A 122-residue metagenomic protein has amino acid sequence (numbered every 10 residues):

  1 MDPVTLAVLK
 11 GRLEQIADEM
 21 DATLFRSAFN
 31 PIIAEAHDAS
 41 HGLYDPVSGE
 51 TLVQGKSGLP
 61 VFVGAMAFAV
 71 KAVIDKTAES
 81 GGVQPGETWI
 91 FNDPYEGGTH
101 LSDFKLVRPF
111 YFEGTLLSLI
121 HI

Functional and structural regions predicted by a protein language model:
M1-M66, V70: Long, charge-dense accessory insertions within large macromolecular proteins
A17, P60-P94: A charged amphipathic helix-loop-strand protein-protein interaction module that recurs in cytosolic assemblies
F29, P94-G97: Short beta-turn/strand-loop junction motif enriched in small, turn-promoting residues
G42, T88-N92, P109: Residue-level detector of beta-strand face positions
G97-D103: Short, Lys/Arg- and Gly-enriched loop/turn segments at beta-strand edges
D103-F112: A short, hydrophobic, proline-anchored segment that marks a local hinge/packing element in signaling and regulatory
L116: Glycine-rich acetyl-CoA-binding "A-motif" of GNAT/NAT acetyltransferases
I120-I122: Conserved small/polar residues in nucleotide/adenosyl-binding loops
